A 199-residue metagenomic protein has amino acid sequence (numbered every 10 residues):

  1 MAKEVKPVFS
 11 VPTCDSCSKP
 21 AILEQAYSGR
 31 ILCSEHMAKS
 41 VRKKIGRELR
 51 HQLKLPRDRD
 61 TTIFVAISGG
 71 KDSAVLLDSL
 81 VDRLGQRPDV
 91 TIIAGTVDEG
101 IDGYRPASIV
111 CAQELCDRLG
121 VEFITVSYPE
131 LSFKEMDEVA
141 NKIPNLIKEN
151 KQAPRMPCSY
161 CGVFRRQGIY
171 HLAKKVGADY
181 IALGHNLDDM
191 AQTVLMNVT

Functional and structural regions predicted by a protein language model:
A2-N197: ATP-dependent adenylation/nucleotidyltransferase module used to activate substrates
